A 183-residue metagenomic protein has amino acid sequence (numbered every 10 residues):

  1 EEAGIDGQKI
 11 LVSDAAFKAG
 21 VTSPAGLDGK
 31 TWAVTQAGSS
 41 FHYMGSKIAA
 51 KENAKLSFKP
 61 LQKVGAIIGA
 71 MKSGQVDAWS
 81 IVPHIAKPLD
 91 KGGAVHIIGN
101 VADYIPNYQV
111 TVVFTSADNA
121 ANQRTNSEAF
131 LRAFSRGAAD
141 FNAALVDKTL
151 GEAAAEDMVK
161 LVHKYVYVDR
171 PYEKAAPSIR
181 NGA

Functional and structural regions predicted by a protein language model:
E1-K63, A70, D77-P83, A94-G99 (+1 more regions): Short, glycine-/small- and polar/acidic-enriched structural segments that line small-molecule recognition paths
A3-K9, D90, A94-Q123, S127 (+1 more regions): Periplasmic-binding protein-like
A25, Y43-A50, G65, G69 (+6 more regions): Solvent-exposed, polar/charged alpha-helical surfaces in well-ordered, non-transmembrane soluble domains, broadly
T31-Q36, A49-E52, Q75, P83 (+4 more regions): Sec/Tat-exported extracytoplasmic proteins
G65, K87, I105-P106, S178-I179: Short secondary-structure capping/turn micro-motifs that flank functional sites
H84, A102, A175: Residue-level "edge-of-site" marker
A121-A183: Secondary-structure end/capping motifs
